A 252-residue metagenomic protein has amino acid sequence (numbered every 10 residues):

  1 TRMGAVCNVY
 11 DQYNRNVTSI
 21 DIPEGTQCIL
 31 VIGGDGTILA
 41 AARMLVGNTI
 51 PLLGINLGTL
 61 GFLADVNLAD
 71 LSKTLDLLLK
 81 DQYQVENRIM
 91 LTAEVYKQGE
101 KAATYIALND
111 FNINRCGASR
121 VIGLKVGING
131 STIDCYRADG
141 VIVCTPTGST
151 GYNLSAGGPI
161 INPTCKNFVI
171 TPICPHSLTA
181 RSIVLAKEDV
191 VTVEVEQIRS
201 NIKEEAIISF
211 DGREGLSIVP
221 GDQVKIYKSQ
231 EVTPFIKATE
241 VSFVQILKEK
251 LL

Functional and structural regions predicted by a protein language model:
T1-C28, I32, A40, L68-Q84 (+1 more regions): ATP/NTP phosphate-donor binding region
L30, G34, N56, F111 (+1 more regions): A residue-level signal for conserved active-site and pocket-lining positions in enzyme catalytic cores
G36-A42, T150-S155: Short glycine/serine/threonine-rich phosphate/pyrophosphate-binding segments that cradle anionic phosphate groups
A40, M44-L57, F62: Gly/Ser-rich helix-loop-strand patches that form or flank binding pockets for ribonucleotide-derived cofactors
F62-D139: Catalytic core of DAGKc-family lipid kinases
N87-L91, A107-N109, R120-L124, D139-V141 (+5 more regions): A generic structural signal for short beta-strands and their flanking turns/coil linkers
I113, N129-T132, R181-L252: ATP/nucleoside-binding phosphotransfer catalytic cores, i.e., glycine-rich phosphate-binding loops
D134-A138, I142-T179: Gly/Ser/Thr-rich active-site loops/lids in small-molecule metabolic enzymes that frequently grip phosphoryl groups
